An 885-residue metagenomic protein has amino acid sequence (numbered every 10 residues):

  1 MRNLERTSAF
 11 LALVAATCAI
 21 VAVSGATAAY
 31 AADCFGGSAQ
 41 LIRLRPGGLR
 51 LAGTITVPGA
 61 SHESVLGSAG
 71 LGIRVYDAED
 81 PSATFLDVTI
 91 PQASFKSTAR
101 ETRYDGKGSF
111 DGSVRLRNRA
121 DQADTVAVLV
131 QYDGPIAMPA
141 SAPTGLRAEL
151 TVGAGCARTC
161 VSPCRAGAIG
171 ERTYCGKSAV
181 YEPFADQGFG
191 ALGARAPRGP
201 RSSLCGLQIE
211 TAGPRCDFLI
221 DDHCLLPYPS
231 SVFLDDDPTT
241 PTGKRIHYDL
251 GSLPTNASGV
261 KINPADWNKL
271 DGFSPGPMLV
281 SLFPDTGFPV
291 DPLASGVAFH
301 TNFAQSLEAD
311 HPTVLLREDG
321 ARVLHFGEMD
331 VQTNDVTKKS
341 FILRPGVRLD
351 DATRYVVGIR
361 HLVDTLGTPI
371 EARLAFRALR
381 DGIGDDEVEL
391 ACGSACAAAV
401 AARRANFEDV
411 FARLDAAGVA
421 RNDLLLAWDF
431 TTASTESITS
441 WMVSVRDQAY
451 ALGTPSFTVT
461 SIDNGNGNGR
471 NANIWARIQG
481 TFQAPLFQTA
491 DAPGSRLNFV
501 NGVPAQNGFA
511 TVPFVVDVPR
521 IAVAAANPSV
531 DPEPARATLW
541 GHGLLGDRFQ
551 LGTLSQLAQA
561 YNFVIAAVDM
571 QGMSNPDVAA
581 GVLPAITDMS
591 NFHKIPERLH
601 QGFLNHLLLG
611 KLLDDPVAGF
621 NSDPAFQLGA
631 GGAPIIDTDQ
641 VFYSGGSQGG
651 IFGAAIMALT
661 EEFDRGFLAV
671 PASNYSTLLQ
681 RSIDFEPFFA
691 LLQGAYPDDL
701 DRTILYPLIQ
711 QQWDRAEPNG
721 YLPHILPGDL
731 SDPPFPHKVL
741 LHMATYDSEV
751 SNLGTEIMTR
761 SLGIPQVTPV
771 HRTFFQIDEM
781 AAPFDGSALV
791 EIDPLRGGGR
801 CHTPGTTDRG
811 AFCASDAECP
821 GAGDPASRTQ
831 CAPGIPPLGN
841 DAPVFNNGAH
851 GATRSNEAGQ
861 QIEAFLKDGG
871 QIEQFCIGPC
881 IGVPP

Functional and structural regions predicted by a protein language model:
T17-A28: C-terminal segment of classical bacterial N-terminal signal peptides
Y30-G199: Extracellular glycoprotein-like low-complexity segments
G199-P485, T489-A492: Acidic, low-complexity Ser/Thr/Gly/Pro-rich repeat segments typical of extracellular/periplasmic and surface-exposed
S461-D531: N-terminal cap/lid segment of alpha/beta-hydrolase-fold proteins
T489-V512, P528-A630: Cap/lid segment of the alpha/beta-hydrolase catalytic domain
K594, R598-Q601, R665-R800, T829-P885: C-terminal subdomain of alpha/beta-hydrolase-fold enzymes, centered on the catalytic histidine and its supporting
F626-Q680: Primarily recognizes the serine-hydrolase "nucleophile elbow" in alpha/beta-hydrolase and SGNH/GDSL folds
G799-C831: Extracellular/cell-surface secretome signature
